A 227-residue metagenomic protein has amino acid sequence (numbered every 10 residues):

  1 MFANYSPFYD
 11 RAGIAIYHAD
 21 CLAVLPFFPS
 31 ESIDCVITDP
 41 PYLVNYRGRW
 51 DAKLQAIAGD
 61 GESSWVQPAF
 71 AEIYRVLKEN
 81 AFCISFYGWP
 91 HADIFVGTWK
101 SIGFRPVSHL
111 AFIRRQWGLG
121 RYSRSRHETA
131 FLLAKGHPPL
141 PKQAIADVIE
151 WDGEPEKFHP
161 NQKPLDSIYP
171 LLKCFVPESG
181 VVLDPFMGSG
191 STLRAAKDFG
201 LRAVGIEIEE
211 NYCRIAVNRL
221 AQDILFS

Functional and structural regions predicted by a protein language model:
M1-R214: Core catalytic lobe of class I
V204, C213-S227: C-terminal helical cap(s) of enzyme catalytic domains, especially alpha/beta-barrels
